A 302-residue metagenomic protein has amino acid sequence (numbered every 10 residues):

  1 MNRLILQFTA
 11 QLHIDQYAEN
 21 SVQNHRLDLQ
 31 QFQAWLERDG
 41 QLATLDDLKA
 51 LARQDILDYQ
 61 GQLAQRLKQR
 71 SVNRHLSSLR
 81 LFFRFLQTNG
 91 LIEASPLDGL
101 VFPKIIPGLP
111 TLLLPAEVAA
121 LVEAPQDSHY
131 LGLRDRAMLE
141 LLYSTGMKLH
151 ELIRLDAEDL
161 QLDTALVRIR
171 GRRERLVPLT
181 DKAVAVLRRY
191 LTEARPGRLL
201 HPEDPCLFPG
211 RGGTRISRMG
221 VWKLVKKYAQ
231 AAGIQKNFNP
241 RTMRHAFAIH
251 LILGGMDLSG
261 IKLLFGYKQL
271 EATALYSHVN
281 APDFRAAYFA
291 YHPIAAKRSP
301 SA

Functional and structural regions predicted by a protein language model:
M1-A302: Conserved catalytic core of the tyrosine transesterase superfamily
